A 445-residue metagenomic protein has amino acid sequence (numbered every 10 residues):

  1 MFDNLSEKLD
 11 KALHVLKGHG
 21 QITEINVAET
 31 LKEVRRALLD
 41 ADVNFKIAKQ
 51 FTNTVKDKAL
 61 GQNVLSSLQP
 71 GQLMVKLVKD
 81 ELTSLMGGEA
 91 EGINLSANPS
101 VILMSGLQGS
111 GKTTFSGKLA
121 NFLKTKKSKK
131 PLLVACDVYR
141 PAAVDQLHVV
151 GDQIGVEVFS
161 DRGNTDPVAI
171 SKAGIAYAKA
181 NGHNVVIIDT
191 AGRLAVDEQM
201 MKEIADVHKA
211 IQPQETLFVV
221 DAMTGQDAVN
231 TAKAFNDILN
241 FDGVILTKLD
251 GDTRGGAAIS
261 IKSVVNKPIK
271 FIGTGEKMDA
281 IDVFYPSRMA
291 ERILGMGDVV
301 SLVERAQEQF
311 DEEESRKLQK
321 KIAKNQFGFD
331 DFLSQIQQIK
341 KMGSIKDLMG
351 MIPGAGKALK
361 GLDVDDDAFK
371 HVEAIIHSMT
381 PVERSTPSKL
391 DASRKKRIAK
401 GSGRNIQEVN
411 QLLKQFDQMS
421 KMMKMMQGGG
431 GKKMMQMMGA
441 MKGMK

Functional and structural regions predicted by a protein language model:
F2-H19, R288-K445: Long amphipathic alpha-helical segments used for membrane anchoring, targeting, substrate engagement, or oligomerization
K8-C136, A143-N164, I170-T190: Primarily NTPase-proximal linker/entry elements flanking Walker-type ATP/GTP-binding cores
L16, D42, V78, L107 (+9 more regions): Residue-level signature of catalytic and energy-coupling elements of molecular machines, predominantly ATP/GTP-dependent
H19, N26, S66, G92-S96 (+15 more regions): Replace "in large, NTP-powered and nucleic-acid-processing enzymes" with "in large, NTP-powered factors and other
G109-S110, Y139-P141, T165-P167, G192-V196 (+2 more regions): Short, small-residue-enriched loops and turns at beta-alpha junctions that line or gate enzyme active sites
K127-L132, I154-V158, N184-V186, I211-T216 (+2 more regions): Short, surface-exposed connector motifs at secondary-structure boundaries
P141-L147, A228-T231: Short, glycine/polar-rich helix-capping loops at beta-to-alpha or helix-loop-helix junctions that flank or form
K172-G174, K179, H183, A195 (+2 more regions): Conserved phosphate-handling catalytic cores of large alpha/beta enzymes
